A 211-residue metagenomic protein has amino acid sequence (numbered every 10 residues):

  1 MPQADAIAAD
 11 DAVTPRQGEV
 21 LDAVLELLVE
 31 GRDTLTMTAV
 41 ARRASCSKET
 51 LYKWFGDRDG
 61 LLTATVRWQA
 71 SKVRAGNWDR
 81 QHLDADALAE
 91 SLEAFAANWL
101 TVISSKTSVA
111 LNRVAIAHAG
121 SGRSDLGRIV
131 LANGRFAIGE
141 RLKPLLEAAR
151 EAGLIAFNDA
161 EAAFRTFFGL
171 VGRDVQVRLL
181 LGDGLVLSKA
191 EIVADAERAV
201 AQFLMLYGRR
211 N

Functional and structural regions predicted by a protein language model:
M1-I7, A94, N98, E140 (+2 more regions): C-terminal peripheral helix-coil segments that are non-catalytic and often amphipathic
D5-A9, T34-T36, R58, A152 (+1 more regions): Short glycine/proline-centered loop/turn elements that form peptide/ligand docking sites
A9-V20: Short, Lys/Arg-enriched anionic-surface-contact patches
E19, A23, L27-G60, A64-W68: Helix-turn-helix
V29-M37, W68-D86, L179-K189: Short, flexible, glycine-rich and Lys/Arg-enriched loop motifs at helix boundaries that contact anionic partners
A64, G76-N112, A160-F167: Hydrophobic alpha-helical connector segments
W68-G76, K106, G122, L145 (+3 more regions): A short secondary-structure junction motif
E90, T101, K106-A110, V114 (+2 more regions): Amphipathic alpha-helical packing segments from all-alpha helical-bundle domains
